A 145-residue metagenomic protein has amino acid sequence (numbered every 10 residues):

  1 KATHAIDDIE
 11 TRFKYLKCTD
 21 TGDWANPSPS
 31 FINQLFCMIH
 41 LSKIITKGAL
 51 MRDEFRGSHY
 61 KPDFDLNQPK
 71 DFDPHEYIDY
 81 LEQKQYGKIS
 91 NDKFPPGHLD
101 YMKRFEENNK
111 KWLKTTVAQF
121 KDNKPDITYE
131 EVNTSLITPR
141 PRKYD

Functional and structural regions predicted by a protein language model:
K1-D145: Glycine- and aromatic-enriched mobile tails/lids
